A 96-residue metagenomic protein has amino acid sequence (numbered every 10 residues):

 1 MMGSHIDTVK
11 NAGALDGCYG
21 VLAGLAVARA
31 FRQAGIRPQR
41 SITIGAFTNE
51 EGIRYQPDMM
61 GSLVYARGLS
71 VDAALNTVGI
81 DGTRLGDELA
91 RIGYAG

Functional and structural regions predicted by a protein language model:
M1-K10, D81-G96: Soluble metallo-hydrolase cores and metallopeptidase-like ectodomains found primarily in the secretory/periplasmic
M2-H5, N11-E50: Alpha-helical metal-binding/catalytic segments enriched in His/Glu/Asp
K10-N11, E50-Q56, G96: Short, well-ordered, mixed-charge alpha-helical segments that flank or form enzyme active sites
G13, C18-Y19, A23, L63-V64 (+3 more regions): Solvent-exposed, flexible loop/coil residues
A30-I36, S70-A74, D87-A95: Generic secondary-structure signature for well-ordered alpha-helical cores
N49, P57-L89: A glycine-rich helix N-cap at a beta->alpha junction
